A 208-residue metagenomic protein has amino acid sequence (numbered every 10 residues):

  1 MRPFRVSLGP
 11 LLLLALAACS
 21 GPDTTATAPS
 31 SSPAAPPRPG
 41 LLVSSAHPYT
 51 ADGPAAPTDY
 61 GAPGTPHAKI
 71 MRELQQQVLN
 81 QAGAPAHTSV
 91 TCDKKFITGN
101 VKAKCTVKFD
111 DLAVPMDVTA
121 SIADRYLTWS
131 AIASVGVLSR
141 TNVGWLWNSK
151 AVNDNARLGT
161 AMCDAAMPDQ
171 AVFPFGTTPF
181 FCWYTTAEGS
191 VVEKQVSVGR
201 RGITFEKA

Functional and structural regions predicted by a protein language model:
M1-L8: Bacterial N-terminal signal peptides that target proteins for export
G9-P10, S20-L41: Short, low-complexity, disordered segments immediately C-terminal to signal peptides in bacterial exported proteins
A15-A18: C-terminal motif of bacterial Sec signal peptides marking the signal peptidase cleavage site
P39-E73, S130-A131: N-terminal presequence-like segments and adjacent domain-start helices
P57-S89, V137-A166: Short, non-transmembrane alpha-helical segments in secretory-pathway proteins
A86-K104, C163-P179: Serine/threonine-rich, repeat-prone extracellular segments and beta-strand-based repeat modules of secreted/surface
R125-T141, G202-A208: A short, surface-exposed interaction/processing loop segment used at functional sites
S149-A208: Extracellularly exposed regions in secreted/surface proteins, prominently low-complexity, repeat-rich
